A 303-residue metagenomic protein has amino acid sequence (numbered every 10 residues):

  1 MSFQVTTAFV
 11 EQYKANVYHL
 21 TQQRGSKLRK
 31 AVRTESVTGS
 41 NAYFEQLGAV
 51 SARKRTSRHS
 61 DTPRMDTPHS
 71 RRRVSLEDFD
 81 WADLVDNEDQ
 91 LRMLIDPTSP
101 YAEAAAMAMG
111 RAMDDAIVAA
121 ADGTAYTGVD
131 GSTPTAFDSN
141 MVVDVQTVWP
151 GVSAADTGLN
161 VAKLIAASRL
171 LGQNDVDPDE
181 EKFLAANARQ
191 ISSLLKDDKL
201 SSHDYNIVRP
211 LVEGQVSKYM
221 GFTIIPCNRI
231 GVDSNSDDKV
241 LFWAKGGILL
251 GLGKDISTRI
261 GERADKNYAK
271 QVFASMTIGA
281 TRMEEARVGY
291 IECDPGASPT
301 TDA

Functional and structural regions predicted by a protein language model:
M1-V74, V288-A303: N-terminal "assembly arms/tails" that initiate or stabilize quaternary assembly in self-assembling proteins
K27-K30, A166-G172, R209-L211, D255-R259: Glycine-rich, charged/polar anion/phosphate-binding loops that engage phosphate groups from diverse ligands
F44, P68-T133, G172-A188, I224 (+1 more regions): Long, contiguous amphipathic alpha-helices that act as assembly "spine/axial" helices in icosahedral shell and virion
A52-R55, L84, M93, S193-K196 (+1 more regions): Short helix/loop capping segments that flank catalytic or ligand/cofactor-binding pockets
D122-G123, R189-S193, I230-V232: Short, catalytically relevant binding-site loops at active-site mouths
D130-V208: Extended, solvent-exposed, turn-rich assembly/linker loops in the middle of proteins
V208-R209, E213-E262: Glycine/small-residue-rich hydrophobic helix-like segments
K245-A303: C-terminal appended segment following the main domain
